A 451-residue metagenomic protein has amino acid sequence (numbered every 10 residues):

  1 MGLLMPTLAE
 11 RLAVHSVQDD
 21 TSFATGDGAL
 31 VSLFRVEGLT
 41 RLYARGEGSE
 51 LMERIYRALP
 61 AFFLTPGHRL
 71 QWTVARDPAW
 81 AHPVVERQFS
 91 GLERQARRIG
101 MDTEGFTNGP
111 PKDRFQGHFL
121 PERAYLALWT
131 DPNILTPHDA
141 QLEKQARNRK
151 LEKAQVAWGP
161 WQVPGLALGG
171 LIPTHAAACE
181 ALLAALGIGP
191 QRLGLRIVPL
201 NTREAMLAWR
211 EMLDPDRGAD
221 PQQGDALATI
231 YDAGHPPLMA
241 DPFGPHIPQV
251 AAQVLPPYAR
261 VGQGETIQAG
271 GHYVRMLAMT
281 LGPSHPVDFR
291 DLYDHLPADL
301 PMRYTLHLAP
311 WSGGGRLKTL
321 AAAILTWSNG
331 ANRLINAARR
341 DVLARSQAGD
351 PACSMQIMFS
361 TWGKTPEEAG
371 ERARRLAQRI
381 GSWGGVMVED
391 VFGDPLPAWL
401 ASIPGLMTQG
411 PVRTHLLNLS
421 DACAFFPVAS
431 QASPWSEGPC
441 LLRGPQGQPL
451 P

Functional and structural regions predicted by a protein language model:
M1-S430: Extended, folded cores of ATP/NTP-driven motor/assembly subunits in large transport and secretion machines
D27, F425-P451: Active-site-adjacent "gating/activation" loops or surface patches in catalytic cores
